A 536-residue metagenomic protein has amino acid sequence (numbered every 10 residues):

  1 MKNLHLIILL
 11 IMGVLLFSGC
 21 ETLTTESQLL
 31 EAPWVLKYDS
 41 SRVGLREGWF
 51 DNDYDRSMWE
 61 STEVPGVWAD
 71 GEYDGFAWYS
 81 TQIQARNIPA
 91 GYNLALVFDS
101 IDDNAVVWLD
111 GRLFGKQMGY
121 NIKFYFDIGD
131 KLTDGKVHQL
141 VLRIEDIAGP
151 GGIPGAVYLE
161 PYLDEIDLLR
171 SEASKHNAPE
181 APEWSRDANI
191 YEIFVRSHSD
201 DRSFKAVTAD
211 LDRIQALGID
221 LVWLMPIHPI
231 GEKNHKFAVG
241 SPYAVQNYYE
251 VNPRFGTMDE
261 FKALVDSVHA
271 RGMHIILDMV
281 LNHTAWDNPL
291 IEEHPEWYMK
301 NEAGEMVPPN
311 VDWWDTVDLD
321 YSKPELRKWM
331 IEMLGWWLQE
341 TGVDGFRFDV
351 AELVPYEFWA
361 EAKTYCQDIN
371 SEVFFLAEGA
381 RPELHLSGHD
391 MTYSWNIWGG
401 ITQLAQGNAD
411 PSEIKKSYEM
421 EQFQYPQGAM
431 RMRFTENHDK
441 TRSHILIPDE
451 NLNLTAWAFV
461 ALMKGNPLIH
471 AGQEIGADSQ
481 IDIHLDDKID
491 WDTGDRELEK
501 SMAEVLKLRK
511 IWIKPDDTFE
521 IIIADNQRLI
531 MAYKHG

Functional and structural regions predicted by a protein language model:
I7-L16: Bacterial N-terminal signal peptides
L15-S27: Bacterial Sec-dependent signal peptides at the C-terminal "C-region" and cleavage site
E26-S41, D74, Y79-L168: Accessory beta-strand-rich segments of carbohydrate-active enzymes
L36-G66, P150, A156-E172, E232 (+2 more regions): Core domains of carbohydrate- and sulfate-ester-processing enzymes
H176-I190, V195-D220, P226-T341, E361-D368: Substrate-binding/active-site clefts of carbohydrate-active enzymes
N189-Y191, V222-L224, I275-L277, F346 (+3 more regions): Hydrophobic faces of well-ordered beta-strands that scaffold small-molecule active sites in alpha/beta enzyme cores
H269, E332, Q339, D349-R431 (+4 more regions): Active-site-proximal helices and loops of the catalytic beta/alpha 8
I522-G536: Carbohydrate-binding surface patches
